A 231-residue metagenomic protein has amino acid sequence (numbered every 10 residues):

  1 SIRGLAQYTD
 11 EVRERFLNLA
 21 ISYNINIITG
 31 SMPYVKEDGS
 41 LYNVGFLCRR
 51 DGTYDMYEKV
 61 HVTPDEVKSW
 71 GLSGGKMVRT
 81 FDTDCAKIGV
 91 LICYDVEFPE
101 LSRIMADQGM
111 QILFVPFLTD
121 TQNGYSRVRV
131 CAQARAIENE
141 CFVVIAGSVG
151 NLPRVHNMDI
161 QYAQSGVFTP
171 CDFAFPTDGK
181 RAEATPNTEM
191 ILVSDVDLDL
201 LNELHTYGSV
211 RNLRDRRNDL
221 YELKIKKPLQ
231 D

Functional and structural regions predicted by a protein language model:
S1-T9, D38-S40: Metal-dependent catalytic neighborhoods of phosphoester/phosphodiester hydrolases
Y8-I28, E97-E189: CN hydrolase (nitrilase-like) catalytic-core segments centered on the catalytic cysteine and neighboring Lys/Glu
E14, N18, K36-Q111, T121-A134: Active-site catalytic loop in hydrolytic enzyme cores
S31-M32: Recurrent small/Gly-Pro-centered beta-turn motifs in extracellular repeat architectures
F46-C48, G166-F168, L192: Conserved hydrophobic/aromatic positions in well-ordered beta-strands
Y57, F81, A146, A184 (+1 more regions): Hydrophobic residues at beta-strand termini and immediately following loops that shape nucleotide-binding pockets
T83-Q108, L201-D231: Cysteine/selenocysteine-centered motifs that mediate thiol-based redox chemistry or coordinate metal-sulfur cofactors
R181-E203: A hydrophobic, small-residue-rich beta->alpha segment in the mid-to-C-terminal subdomain of diverse proteins
